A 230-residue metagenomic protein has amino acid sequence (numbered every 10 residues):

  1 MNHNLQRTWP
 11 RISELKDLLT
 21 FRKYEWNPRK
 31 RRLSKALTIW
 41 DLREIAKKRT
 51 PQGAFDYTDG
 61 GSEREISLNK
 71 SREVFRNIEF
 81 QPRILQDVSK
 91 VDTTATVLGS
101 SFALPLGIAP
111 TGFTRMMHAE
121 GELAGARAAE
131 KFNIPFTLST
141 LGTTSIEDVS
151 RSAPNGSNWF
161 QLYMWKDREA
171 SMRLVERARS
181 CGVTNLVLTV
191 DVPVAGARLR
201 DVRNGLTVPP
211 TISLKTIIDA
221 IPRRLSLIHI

Functional and structural regions predicted by a protein language model:
N2-T189: N-terminal capping/small domains of soluble enzymes
R115, A195-A197: Conserved protein kinase catalytic core
E147, A197-L199: Generic domain-boundary/flexible-linker signal
V190-V194: Glycine-rich beta-alpha junction loops
L199-L214: Short acidic, glycine/proline-enriched helix-loop-strand junctions
I217: PLP-dependent aminotransferase-class I/II
R223-R224: A structural motif corresponding to the C-terminal end of an alpha-helix and its immediate exit/capping segment
I228-I230: Conserved small/polar residues in nucleotide/adenosyl-binding loops
